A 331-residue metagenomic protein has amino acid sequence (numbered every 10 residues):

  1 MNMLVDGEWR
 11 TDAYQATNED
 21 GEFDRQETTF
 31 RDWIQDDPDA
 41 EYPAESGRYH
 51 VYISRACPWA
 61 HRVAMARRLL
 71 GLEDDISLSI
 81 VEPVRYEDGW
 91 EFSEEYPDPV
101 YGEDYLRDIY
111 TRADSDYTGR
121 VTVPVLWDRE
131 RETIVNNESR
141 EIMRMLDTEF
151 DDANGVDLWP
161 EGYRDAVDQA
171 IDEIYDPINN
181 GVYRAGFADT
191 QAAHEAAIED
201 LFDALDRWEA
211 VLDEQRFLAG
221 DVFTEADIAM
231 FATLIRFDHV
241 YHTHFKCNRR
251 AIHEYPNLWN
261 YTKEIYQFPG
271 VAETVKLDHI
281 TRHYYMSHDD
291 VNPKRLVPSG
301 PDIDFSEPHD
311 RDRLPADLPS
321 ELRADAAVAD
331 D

Functional and structural regions predicted by a protein language model:
M1-D331: C-terminal alpha-helical interaction module
